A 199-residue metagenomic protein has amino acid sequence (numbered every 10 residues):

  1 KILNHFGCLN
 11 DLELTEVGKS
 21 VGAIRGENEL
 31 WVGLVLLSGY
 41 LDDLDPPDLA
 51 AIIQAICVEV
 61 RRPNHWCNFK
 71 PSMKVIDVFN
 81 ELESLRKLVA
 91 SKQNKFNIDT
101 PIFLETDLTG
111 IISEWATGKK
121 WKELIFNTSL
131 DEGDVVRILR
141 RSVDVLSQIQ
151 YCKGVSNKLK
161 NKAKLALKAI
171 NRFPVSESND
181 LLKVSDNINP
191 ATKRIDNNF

Functional and structural regions predicted by a protein language model:
K1-H5: Short amphipathic alpha-helical interaction segments
F6, L34-L36, K92: Extended Lys/Arg-rich polyanion-binding regions
G7-L9, E13, V58-R61, K120 (+1 more regions): Intrinsic disorder and flexible coil segments
C8-L14, L37-L44, K122-L130: Short, exposed beta-strand "edge-strand" segments with a Pro/Gly-rich flavor and a Y/T-containing core
N10-Y40: Accessory beta->alpha helical hairpin/"wing" motif in late/C-terminal subdomains of nucleic-acid enzymes
N28-R86: Leucine-rich, amphipathic alpha-helical/linker segments
N64-F199: C-terminal amphipathic alpha-helical interaction region
